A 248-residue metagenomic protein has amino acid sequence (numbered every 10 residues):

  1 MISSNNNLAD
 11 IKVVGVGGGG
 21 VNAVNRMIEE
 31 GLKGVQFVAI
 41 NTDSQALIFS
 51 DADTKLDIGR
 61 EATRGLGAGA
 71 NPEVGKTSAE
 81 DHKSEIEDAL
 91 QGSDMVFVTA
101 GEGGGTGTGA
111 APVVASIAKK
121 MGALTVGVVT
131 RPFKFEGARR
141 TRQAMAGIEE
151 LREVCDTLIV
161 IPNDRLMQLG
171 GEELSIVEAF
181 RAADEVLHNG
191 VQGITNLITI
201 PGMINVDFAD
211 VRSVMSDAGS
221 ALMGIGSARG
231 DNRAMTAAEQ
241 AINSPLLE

Functional and structural regions predicted by a protein language model:
M1-E248: Tubulin/FtsZ superfamily GTPase core signature
